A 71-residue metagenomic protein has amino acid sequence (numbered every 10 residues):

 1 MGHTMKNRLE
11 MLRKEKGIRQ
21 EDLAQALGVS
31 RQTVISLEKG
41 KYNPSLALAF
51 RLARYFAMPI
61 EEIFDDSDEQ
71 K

Functional and structural regions predicted by a protein language model:
M1-E15: A short, Lys/Arg-rich alpha-helix, primarily the initiator
E10, E21, F50: Residues within the helices of the helix-turn-helix
K14, Q25, R54: Alpha-helical residues within the helix-turn-helix
I18-I35: Short alpha-helical DNA-recognition segment
K41-R51, Q70: Short, basic-rich loop-to-helix N-cap that marks the start of a DNA-contacting helix
A47-E62: DNA major-groove recognition helix of helix-turn-helix/homeodomain DNA-binding modules
F64-K71: Short, charged recognition helix plus adjacent turn of helix-turn-helix-like nucleic-acid-binding domains
